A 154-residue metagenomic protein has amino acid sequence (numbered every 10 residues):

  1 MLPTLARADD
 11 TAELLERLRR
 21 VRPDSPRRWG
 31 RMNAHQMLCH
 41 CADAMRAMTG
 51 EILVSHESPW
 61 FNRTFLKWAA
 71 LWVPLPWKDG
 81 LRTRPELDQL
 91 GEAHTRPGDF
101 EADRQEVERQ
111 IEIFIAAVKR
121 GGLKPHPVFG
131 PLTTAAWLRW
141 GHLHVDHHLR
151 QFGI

Functional and structural regions predicted by a protein language model:
M1-L2, D24, T95: Short, charged, low-complexity loops and linkers
M1-R19: Extreme N-terminal tail/first-helix region
P3-A6, W29, D99, F129: Pocket-edge positions in alpha/beta enzyme catalytic cores
R7-A8, V107-I111, H142: Membrane-proximal intrinsically disordered regions of secretory-pathway and membrane-system proteins
L15-R19, L38, A42-R46, E108-I115 (+1 more regions): Non-transmembrane alpha-helical segments in soluble domains of secreted/periplasmic/extracellular proteins
R20, R27, E86-L90: Short, contiguous pre-domain boundary segments
D24-P76, R120-I154: Short, contiguous alpha-helical
L71-G121: Acidic/histidine-rich alpha-helical segments that form the ligand environment of transition-metal centers
